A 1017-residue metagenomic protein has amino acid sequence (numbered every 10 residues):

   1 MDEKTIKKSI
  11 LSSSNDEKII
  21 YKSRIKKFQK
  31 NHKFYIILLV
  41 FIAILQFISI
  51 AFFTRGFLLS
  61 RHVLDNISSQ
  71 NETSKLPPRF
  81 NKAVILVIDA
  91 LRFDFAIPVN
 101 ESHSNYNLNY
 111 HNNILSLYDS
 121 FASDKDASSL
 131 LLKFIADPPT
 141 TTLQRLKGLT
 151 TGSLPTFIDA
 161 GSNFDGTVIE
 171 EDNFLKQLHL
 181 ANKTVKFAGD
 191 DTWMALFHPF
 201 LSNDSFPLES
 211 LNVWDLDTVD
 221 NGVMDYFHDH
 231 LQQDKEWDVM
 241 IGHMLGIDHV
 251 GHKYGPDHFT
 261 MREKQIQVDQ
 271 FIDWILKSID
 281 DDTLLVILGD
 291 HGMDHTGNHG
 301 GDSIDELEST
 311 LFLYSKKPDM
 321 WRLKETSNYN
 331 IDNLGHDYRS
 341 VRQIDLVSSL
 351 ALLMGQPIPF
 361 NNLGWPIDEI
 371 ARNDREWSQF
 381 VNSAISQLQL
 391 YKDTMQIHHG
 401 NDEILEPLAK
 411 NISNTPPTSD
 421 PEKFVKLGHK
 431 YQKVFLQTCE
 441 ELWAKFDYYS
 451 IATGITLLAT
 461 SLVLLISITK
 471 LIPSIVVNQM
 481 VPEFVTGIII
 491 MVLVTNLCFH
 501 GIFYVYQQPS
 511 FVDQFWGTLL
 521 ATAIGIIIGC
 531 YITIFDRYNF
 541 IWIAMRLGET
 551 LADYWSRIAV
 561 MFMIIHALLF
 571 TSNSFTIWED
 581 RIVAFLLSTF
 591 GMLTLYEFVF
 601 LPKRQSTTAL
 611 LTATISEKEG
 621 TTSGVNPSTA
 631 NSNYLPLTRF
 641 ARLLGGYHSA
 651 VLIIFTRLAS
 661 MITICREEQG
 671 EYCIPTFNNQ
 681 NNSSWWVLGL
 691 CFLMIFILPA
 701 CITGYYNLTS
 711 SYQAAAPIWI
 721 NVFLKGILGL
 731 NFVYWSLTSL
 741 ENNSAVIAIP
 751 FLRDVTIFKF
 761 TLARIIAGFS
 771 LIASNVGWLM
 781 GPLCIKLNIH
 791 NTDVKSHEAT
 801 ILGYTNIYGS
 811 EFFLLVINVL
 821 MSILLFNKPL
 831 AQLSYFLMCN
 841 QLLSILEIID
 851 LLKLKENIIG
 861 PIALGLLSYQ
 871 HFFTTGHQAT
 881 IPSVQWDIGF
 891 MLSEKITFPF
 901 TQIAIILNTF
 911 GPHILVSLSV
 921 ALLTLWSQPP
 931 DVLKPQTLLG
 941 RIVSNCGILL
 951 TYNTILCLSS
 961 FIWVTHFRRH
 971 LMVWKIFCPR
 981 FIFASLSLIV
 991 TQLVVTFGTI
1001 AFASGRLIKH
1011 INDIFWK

Functional and structural regions predicted by a protein language model:
M1-F28, T612-G624, V794-K795, I1014-K1017: Short, low-complexity, Lys/Arg-enriched N-terminal segments of secretory-pathway carbohydrate enzymes
S9-K27, V425-L442, T495-F499, F562-I565 (+1 more regions): Membrane-proximal N-terminal segments immediately preceding the first transmembrane helix
I19-R24, Y35-F53, F57, V63-Q70 (+6 more regions): Active-site-proximal alpha/beta segments of enzymes that process anionic O-linked groups
V40-G56, A444-K1017: Alpha-helical transmembrane segments of integral membrane proteins
R92, E263-D305, L311-F312, L350-A351: Metal-dependent active-site segment of extracytoplasmic phospho-/sulfohydrolases and closely related
L143-G152, G301-P357: Substrate-binding rim/cap in mid-to-C-terminal beta-strand-loop elements of soluble/periplasmic
I158-D159, L208-L211, K253-H258, M293-G297 (+1 more regions): Flexible glycine/proline-enriched surface loops and loop-helix/loop-strand junctions
P366-I367, A371-L462, V492-N496: Phosphate/adenylate-binding glycine loop and adjacent helical scaffold
